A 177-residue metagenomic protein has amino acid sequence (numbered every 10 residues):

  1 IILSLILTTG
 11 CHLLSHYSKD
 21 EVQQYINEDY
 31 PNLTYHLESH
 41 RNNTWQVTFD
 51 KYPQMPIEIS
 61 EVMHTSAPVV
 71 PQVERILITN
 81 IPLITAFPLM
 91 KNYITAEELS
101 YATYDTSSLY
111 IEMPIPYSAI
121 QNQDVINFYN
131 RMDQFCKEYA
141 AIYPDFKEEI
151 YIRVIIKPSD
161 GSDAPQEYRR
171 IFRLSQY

Functional and structural regions predicted by a protein language model:
I1-I2: Sec-dependent signal peptide recognition, specifically the positively charged N-region followed immediately by
L7-G10: C-terminal motif of bacterial Sec signal peptides marking the signal peptidase cleavage site
L13-H36, P82-M90, M132-A140: Short, non-transmembrane alpha-helical segments in secretory-pathway proteins
L33-E61: Exposed beta-strand-loop-beta-strand "reactive/processing" segments of non-cytosolic proteins
M55-I78, R170-L174: A short, surface-exposed beta-strand/turn
R75-Y177: Extracytoplasmic electrostatic interaction patches
